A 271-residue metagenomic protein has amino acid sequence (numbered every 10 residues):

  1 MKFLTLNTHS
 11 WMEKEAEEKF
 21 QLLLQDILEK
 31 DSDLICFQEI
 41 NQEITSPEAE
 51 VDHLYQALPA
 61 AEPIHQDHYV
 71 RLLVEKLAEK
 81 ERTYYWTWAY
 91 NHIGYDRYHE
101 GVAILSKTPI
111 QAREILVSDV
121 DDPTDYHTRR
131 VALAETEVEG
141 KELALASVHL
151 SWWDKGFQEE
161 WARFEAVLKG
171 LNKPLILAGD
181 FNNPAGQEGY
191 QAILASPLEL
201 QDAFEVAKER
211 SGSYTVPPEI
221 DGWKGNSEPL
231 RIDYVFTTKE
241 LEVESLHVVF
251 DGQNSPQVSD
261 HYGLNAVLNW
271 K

Functional and structural regions predicted by a protein language model:
M1-D96: N-terminal, active-site-proximal structural segment of metallo-dependent hydrolase catalytic domains
M1-L4, Y98-V102, K107-Q111, Y126-S147 (+2 more regions): Beta-strand-turn-beta hairpins that frame and shape the catalytic cleft of phosphate-ester-processing enzymes
N7-T8, E39-I40, L150, G179-F181 (+1 more regions): Active-site metal-binding loops of divalent metal-dependent hydrolases
H9-E13, A60, V117-P123, S147-K155: Surface-exposed cleft-lining segments at the edges of enzyme active sites
W11-E13, Q42-I44, G94, W153-G156 (+1 more regions): Active-site environment of divalent metal-dependent phosphoester hydrolases
L72-K80, D96-R113, N226-V243, L268-N269: Conserved beta strand-loop-helix elements of the APE1-like EEP
R130-A146, G156-F181, Q187-Y190: His/acidic metal-ligating clusters that form di-metal
D154-K155, K169-L175, N183-K271: Metal-dependent phosphoester-hydrolase catalytic domains
